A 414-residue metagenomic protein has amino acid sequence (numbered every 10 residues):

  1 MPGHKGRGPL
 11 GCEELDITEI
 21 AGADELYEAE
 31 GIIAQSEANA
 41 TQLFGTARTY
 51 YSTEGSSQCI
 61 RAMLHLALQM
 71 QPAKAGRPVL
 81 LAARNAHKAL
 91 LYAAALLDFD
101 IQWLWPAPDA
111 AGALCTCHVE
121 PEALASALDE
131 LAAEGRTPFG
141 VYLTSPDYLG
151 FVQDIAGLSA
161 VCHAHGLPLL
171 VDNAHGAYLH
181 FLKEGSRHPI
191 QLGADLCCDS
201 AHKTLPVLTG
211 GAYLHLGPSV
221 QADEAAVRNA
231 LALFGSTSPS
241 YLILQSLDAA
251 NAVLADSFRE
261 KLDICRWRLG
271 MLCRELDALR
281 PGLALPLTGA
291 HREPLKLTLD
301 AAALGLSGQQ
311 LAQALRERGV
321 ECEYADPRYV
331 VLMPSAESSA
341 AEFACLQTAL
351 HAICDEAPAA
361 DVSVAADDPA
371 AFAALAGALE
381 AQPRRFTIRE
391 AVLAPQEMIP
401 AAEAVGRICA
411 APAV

Functional and structural regions predicted by a protein language model:
M1-G31, A410-V414: N-terminal "arm"/small-domain region of PLP-dependent enzymes with the aminotransferase-like
L10, D16, Q35, T46 (+2 more regions): Conserved PLP-enzyme active-site core in the AAT-like
I20-T49: Active-site-flanking structural segment that lines cofactor/substrate pockets
A21, R274-A278, L285, L299-V414: Non-catalytic terminal extensions of PLP-dependent enzymes
A23, Y50-S52, V141-T144, T298 (+1 more regions): Short glycine-rich or small-residue beta-strand-to-loop segments that form or flank ligand, phosphate, metal/Fe-S
A38, H65-L66, P286-A290, V320-A325: Short, flexible, solvent-exposed loop/turn segments with mixed acidic/basic and small polar residues
L269-G270, T288-T298, Y329-V330: Conserved glycine-rich beta-strand-loop-beta hairpin in the small C-terminal domain of fold type I
